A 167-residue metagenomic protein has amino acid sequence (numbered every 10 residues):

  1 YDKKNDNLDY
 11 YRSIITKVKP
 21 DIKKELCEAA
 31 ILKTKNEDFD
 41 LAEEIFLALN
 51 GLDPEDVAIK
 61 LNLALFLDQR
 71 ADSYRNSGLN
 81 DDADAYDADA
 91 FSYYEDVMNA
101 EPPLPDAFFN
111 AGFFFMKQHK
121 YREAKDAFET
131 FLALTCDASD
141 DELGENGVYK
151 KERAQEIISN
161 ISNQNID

Functional and structural regions predicted by a protein language model:
D9-C27, A154-D167: TPR-adjacent "capping" and linker segments in tetratricopeptide-repeat scaffold/adaptor proteins
P54, E101-P102, C136: Short coil turns that delineate tetratricopeptide repeat
I59, A107, D140-D141, A154: TPR alpha-solenoid repeat register
